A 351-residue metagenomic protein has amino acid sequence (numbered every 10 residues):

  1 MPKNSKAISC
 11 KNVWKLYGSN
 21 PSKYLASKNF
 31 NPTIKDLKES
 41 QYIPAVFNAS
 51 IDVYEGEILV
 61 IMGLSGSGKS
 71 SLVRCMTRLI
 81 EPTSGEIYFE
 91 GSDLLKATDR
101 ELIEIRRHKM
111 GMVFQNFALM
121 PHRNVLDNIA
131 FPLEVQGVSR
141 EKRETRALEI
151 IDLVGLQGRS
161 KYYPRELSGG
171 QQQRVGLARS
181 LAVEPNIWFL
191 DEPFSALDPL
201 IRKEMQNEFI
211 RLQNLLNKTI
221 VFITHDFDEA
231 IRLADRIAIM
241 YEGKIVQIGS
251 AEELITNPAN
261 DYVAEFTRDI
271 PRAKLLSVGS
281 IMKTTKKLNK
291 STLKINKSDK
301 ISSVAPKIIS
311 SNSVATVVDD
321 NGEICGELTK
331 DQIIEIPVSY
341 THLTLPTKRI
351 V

Functional and structural regions predicted by a protein language model:
V13, S27-K35, S92-D93, E134 (+1 more regions): Conserved ABC ATPase "signature" region
T77: Helix-to-loop junction immediately C-terminal to a conserved catalytic motif
G85-D93: Conserved ABC transporter NBD signature motif
Y163-L167, Q171: Conserved ABC ATPase signature
A182-N186: A short, proline-enriched helix->beta-strand linker immediately N-terminal to the Walker B motif in ABC-type P-loop
I248-G249, N257, E327: ABC ATPase "signature
T341-T347: Conserved small/polar residues in nucleotide/adenosyl-binding loops
